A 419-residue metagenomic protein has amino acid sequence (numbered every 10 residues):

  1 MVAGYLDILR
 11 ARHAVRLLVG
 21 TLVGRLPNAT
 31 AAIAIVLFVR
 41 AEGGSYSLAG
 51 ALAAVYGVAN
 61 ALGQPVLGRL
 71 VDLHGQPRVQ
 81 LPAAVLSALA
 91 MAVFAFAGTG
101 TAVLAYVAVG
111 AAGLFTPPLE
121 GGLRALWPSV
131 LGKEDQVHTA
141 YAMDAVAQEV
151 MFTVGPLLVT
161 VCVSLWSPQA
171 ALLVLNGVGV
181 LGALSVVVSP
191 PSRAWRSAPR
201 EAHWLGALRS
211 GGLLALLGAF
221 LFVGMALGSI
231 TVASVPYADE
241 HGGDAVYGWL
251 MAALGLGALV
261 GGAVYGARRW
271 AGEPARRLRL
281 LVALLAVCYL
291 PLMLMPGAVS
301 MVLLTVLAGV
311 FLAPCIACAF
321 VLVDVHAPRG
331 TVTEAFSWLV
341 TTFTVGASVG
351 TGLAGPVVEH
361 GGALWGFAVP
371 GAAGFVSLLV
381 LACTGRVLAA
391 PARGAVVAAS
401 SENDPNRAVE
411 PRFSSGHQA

Functional and structural regions predicted by a protein language model:
V2-A61, A207-A252: Helix-loop boundary and gating motifs at the non-cytosolic
L22, A102-L119, L221, M301-P314: Hydrophobic core of transmembrane alpha-helices in multi-pass small-molecule transporters, especially MFS/SLC-type
G63-Q76, V163, V260-P274, V358: Helix-to-loop junctions at the C-terminal end of transmembrane segments in multipass secondary transporters
V85-G100, L284-P296: C-terminal ends and interior cores of transmembrane alpha-helices in multi-pass membrane transporters/permeases
A108-V150: Cytoplasmic helix-loop-helix junction between adjacent transmembrane helices in 12-TM secondary transporters
P117-L131, S234, P314-A327: Intracellular juxtamembrane helix-capping segments at the cytosolic ends of symmetry-related transmembrane helices
A275-A319: C-terminal transmembrane helical hairpin of 12-TM major facilitator-type secondary transporters
G330-A363, P370: A late C-terminal transmembrane helix in Major Facilitator Superfamily
